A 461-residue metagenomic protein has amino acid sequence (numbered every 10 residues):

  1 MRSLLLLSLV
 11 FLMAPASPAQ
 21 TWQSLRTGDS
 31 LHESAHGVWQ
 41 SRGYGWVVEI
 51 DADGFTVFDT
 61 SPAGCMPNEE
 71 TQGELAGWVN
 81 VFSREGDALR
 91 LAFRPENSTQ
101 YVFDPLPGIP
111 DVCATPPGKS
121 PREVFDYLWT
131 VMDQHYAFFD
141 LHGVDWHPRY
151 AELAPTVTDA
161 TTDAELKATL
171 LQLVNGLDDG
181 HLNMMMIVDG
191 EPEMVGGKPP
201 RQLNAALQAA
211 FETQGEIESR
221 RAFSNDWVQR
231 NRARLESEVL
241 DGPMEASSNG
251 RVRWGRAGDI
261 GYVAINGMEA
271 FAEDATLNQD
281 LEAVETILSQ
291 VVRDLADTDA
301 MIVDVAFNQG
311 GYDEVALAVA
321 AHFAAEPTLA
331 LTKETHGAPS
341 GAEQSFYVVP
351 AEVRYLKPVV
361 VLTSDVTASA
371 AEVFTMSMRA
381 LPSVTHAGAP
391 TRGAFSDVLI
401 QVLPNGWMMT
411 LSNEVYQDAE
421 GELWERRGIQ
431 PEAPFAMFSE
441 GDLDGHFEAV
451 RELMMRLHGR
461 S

Functional and structural regions predicted by a protein language model:
M1-L4, K357: Positively charged n-region of N-terminal signal peptides that target proteins for export
L6-M13: Bacterial N-terminal signal peptides
A19-M301, V305-E314, A318-L331, T385 (+3 more regions): Flexible, low-complexity junctional segments that flank or bridge functional domains
L25-G28, G310-L362, V366, S396-V402 (+3 more regions): Gly/Ser/Thr-rich loop/hinge elements
M268, N308, V366-A368, T391-R392 (+2 more regions): Short, glycine-/Ser/Thr-/acidic-enriched flexible segments
P358-A380, T385-R392: Extended C-terminal subregions enriched in glycine
S369, R379, G388-P404, M409-L411 (+1 more regions): C-terminal soluble interaction/assembly domains
E425-S461: Low-complexity, Gly/Ser/Thr/Pro-rich intrinsically disordered linker/tail segments
